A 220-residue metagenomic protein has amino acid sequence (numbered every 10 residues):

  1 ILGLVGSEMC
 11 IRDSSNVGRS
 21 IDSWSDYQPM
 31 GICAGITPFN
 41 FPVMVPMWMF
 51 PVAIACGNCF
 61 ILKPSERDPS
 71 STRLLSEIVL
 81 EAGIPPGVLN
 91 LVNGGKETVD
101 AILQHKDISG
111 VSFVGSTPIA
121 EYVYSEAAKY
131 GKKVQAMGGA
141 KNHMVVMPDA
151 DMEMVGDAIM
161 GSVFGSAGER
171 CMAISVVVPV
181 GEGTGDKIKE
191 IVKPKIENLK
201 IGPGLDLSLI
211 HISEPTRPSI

Functional and structural regions predicted by a protein language model:
I1-I11, I210-I220: Single conserved hydrophobic/aromatic residue that forms the stacking wall/gate of nucleotide- or nucleobase-binding
G6, P29, I174: Conserved catalytic motifs of the protein kinase core domain
S7, R12-S15, E197-G204: Proline-centered turn/helix-capping motifs that create local helix->coil transitions or kinks
R12-M154: Rossmann-like NAD(P) dinucleotide-binding subdomain of oxidoreductase/dehydrogenase enzymes
G83, G110, P118-S213, R217: ALDH superfamily catalytic-core signature
